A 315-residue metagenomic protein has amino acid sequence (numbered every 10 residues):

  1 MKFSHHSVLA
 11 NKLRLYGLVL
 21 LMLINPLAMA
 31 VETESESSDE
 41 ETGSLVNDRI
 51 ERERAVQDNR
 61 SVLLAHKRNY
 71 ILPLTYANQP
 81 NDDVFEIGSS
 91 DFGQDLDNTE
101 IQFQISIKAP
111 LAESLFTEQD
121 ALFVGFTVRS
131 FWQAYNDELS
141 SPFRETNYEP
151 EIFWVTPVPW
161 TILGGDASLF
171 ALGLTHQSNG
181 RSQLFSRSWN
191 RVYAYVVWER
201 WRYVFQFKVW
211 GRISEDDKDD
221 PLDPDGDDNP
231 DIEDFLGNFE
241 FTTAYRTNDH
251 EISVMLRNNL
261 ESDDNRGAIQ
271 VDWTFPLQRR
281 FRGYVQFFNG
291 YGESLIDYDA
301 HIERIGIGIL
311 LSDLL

Functional and structural regions predicted by a protein language model:
M1-R54, L315: Cleavable N-terminal export/targeting peptides
V31-S178: Transmembrane beta-barrel domains of Gram-negative outer membranes and organellar outer membranes
G88-F92, V128-S130, F170-G180, F205-R212 (+3 more regions): Transmembrane beta-strand segments that form the barrel wall of outer-membrane beta-barrel proteins
T99-I105, D120, R144-P150, S168 (+4 more regions): Residues that define the transmembrane beta-barrel architecture of outer-membrane proteins
I105-L111, P150-T156, L174, A194-R200 (+4 more regions): Residues on the lipid-exposed face of transmembrane beta-strands in outer-membrane beta-barrel proteins
A112-L122, V158-L169, L184, E199-V204 (+3 more regions): Short loop/turn motifs that connect adjacent beta-strands in outer-membrane beta-barrel proteins
Q177-N259: Detector for outer-membrane/organellar transmembrane beta-barrel domains, recognizing the amphipathic beta-strand
H301-L315: Outer-membrane beta-barrel "beta-signal"
